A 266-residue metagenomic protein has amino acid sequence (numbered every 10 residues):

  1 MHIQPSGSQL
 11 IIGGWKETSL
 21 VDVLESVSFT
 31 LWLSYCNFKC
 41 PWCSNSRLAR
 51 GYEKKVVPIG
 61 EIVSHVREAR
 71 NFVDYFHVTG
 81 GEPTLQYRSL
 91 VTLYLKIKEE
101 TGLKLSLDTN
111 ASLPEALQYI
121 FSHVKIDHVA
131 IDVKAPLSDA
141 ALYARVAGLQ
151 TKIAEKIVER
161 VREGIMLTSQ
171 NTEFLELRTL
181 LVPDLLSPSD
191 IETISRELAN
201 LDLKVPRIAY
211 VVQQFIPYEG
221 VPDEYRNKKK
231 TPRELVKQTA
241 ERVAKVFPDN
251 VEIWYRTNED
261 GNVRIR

Functional and structural regions predicted by a protein language model:
M1-E25, P183-R266: Auxiliary Fe-S-binding modules of radical SAM enzymes
Q4-S6, L10, G14-T18, V23-V57: Canonical Radical SAM [4Fe-4S] cluster-binding loop centered on the CxxxCxxC motif and its immediate flanking residues
W15, G81, V133: Fold-independent oxyanion-binding glycine-rich loops and adjacent beta-strand/coil segments at enzyme active sites
W32, T79-G80: A secondary-structure boundary/capping signal
R47-E53, Y143-I153, E224-K230: Short glycine-enriched, charge-decorated loop/helix-capping segments at active-site entrances that position
R47-H77: Conserved alpha-helical substructure of the radical SAM core
V63-Y75, T84-V221: Conserved AdoMet/S-adenosylmethionine-binding subsite of the radical SAM
